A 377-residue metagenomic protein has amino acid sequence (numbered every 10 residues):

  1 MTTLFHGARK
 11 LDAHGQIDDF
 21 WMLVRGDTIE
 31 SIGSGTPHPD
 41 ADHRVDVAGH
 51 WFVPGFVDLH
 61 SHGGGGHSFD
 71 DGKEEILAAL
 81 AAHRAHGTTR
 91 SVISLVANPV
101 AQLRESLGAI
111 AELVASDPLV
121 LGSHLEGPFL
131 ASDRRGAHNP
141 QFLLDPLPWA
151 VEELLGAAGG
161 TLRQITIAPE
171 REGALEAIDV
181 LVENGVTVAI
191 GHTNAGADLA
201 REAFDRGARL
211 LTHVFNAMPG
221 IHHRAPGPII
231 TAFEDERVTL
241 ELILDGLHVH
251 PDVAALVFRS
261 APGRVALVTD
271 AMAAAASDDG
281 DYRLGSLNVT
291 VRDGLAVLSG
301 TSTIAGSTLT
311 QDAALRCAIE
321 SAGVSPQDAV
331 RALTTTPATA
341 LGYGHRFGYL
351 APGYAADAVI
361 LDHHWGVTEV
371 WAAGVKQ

Functional and structural regions predicted by a protein language model:
M1-P39, W371: N-terminal metal-binding scaffold of metallo-dependent hydrolase/deaminase domains
T3-H6, K10, H14, H38-L77 (+1 more regions): Replace "His-x-His-based motif
H50-F52, L59, F69-L119, F142-A157 (+1 more regions): Alpha-helical scaffold segments that flank or form the walls of functional sites
G55-V57, A189, L267-V268, V359: Residue-level marker for buried hydrophobic side chains located in beta-strands that build the well-ordered beta-sheet
H62-G64, L77-S106, L119-A131, G159-E170 (+4 more regions): Divalent metal-dependent hydrolysis catalytic cores, especially in the metallo-beta-lactamase
A81-V92, A131-G159, E202-V214, M218 (+2 more regions): Active-site gating loops and adjacent loop-to-helix segments of metal-dependent hydrolytic enzymes
E152, G156-S277: Active-site core of metal-dependent hydrolases
I230-L240, G246, F258-T269, A275-L361: His/Asp/Glu-enriched, well-ordered alpha-helical/loop segment that forms or immediately abuts the divalent-metal
